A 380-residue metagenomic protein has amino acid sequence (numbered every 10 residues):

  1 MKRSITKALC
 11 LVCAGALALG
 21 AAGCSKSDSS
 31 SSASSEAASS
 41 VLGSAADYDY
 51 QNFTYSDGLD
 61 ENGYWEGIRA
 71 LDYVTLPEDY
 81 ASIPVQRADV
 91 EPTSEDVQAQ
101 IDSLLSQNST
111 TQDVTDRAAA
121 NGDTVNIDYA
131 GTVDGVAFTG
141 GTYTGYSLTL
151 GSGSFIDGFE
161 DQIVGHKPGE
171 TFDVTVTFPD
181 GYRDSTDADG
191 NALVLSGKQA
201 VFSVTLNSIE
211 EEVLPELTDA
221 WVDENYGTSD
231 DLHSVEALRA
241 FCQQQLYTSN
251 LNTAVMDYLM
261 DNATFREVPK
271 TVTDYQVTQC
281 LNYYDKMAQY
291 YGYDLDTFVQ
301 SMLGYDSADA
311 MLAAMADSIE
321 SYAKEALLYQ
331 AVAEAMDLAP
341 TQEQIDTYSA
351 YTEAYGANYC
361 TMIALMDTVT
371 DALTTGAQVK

Functional and structural regions predicted by a protein language model:
M1-L9: Bacterial N-terminal signal peptides that target proteins for export
L9-A18: Hydrophobic alpha-helical targeting segments used for export or membrane insertion
L19-G23: C-terminal motif of bacterial Sec signal peptides marking the signal peptidase cleavage site
S25-K380: FKBP-type peptidyl-prolyl cis-trans isomerases
